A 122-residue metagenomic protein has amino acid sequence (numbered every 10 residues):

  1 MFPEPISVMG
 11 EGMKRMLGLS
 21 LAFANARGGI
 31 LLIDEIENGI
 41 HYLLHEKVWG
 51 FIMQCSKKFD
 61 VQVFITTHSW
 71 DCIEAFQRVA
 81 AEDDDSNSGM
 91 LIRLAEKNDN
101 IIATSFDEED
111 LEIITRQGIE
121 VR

Functional and structural regions predicted by a protein language model:
M1-A24, I30-L43: Conserved ABC ATPase signature
R27-G28, V61: Short coil/turn segments at beta-strand junctions that form active-site/ligand-binding loops
E46-R122: C-terminal lobe/lid and adjacent interdomain/linker elements of RecA-like ASCE P-loop ATPase modules
